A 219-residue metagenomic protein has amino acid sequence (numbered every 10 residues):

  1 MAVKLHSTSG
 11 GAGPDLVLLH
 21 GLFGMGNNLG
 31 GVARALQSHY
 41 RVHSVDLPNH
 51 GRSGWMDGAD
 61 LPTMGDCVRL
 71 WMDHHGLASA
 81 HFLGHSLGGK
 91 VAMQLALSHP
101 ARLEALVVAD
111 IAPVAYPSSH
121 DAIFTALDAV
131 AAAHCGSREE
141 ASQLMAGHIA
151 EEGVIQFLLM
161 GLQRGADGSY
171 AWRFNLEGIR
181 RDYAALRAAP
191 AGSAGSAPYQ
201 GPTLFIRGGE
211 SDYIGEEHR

Functional and structural regions predicted by a protein language model:
L5-G54: Conserved HGGG/HGGXW glycine-rich cap/lid loop of the alpha/beta-hydrolase fold
N28-G30, S53-A59, P117-H120, E216-E217: Conserved catalytic-core motifs of eukaryotic protein kinase domains, centered on the activation segment
D46, H81, E104-V107: Residue in the alpha/beta-hydrolase core beta-strand immediately N-terminal to the catalytic nucleophile
T63-A80: Conserved acidic catalytic loop of the alpha/beta-hydrolase fold
G84-G88, A92: Gly/Ala-rich beta-loop-alpha elbow adjacent to hydrolase catalytic centers
M93-S98, L103-G136, G215: Flexible "cap/lid" loop of the alpha/beta hydrolase fold
S118, A133-R187: Conserved alpha/beta-hydrolase catalytic His-Asp/Glu region
D167-R219: Conserved serine/cysteine hydrolase catalytic core
